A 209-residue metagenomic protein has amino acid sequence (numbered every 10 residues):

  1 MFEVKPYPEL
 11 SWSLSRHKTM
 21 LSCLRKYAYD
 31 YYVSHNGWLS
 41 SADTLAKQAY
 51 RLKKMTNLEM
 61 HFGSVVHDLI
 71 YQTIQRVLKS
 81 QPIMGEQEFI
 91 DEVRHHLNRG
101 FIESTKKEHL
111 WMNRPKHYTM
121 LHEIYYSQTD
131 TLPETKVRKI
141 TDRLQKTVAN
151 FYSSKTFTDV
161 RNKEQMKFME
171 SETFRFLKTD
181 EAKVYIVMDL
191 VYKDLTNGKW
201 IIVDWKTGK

Functional and structural regions predicted by a protein language model:
M1-A28: Long, acidic, intrinsically disordered low-complexity segments
E9-W12, L24, H61, K163-F168 (+2 more regions): Sequence-level motif detector for i,i+2 pairs with an aromatic at +2
H17, K54-F62, L132, K136 (+2 more regions): Conserved aromatic-histidine-acidic binding/catalytic patches
K18-H35, S40-L78, I90, T141 (+1 more regions): Nuclease catalytic cores
L39-A42, Q165-K209: Non-catalytic protein-protein interaction segments used by genome-maintenance enzymes to assemble and couple activities
Q48-A49, Y126, W205: Short glycine/proline-rich turn/loop motifs
V65, L69-S171: A non-catalytic, helix-rich entry segment at domain boundaries
